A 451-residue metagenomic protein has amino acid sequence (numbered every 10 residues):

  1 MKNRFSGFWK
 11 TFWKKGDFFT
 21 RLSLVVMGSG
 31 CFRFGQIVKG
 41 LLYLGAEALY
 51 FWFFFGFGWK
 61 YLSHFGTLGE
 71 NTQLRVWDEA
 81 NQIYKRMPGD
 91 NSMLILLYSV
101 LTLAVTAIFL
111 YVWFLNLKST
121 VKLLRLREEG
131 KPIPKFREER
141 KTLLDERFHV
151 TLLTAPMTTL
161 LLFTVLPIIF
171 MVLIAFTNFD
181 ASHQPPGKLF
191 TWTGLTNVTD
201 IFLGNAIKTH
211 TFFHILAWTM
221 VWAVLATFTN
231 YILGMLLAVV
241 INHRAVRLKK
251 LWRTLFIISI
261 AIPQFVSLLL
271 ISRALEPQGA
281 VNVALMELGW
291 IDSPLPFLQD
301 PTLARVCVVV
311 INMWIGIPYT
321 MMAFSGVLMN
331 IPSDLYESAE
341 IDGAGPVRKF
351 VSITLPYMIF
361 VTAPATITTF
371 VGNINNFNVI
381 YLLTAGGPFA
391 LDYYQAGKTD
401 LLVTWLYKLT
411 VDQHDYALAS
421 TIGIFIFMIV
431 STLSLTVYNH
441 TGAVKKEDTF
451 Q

Functional and structural regions predicted by a protein language model:
K2-R21, V25-R33, I37-G40, L44-W52 (+4 more regions): N-terminal signal-anchor/first transmembrane alpha helix
L42-Y43, E47-R75, E79, K85 (+1 more regions): A compact, surface-exposed functional segment
F55-T67, L117, F148-Q451: A structural signal for multi-pass alpha-helical bundles of membrane permease subunits that mediate small-molecule
L74-A104, L203-A217, P296-P301, D412: Membrane-interface segments at the starts/ends of alpha-helical transmembrane spans
